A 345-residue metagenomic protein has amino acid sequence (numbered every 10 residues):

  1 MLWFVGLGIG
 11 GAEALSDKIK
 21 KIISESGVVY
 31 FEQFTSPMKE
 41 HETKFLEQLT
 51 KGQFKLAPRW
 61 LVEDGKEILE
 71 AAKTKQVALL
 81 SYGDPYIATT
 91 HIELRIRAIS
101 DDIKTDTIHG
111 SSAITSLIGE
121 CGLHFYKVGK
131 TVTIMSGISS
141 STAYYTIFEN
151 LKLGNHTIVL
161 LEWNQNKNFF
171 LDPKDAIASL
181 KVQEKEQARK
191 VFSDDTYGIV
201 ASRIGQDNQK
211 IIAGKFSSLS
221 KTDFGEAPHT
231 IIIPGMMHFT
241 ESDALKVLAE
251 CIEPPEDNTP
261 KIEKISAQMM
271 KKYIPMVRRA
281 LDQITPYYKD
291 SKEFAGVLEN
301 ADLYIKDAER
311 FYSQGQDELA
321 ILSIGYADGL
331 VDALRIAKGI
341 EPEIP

Functional and structural regions predicted by a protein language model:
M1-K104: Class I S-adenosyl-L-methionine
M1-W3, G27-V28, Q53-F54, Q76-L79 (+6 more regions): Structural motif
L2, L151-K261: A contiguous loop/helix-start segment that scaffolds small-molecule binding in enzyme catalytic cores
G11, G83-I158: Class I SAM-dependent methyltransferase SAM-binding "motif I" and its flanking Rossmann-like core
N258-L298: Amphipathic, heptad-repeat alpha-helical segments
Y288, A295, E299, D328-P345: Short, charge-rich amphipathic alpha-helical segments embedded in non-transmembrane helical bundles/solenoids
